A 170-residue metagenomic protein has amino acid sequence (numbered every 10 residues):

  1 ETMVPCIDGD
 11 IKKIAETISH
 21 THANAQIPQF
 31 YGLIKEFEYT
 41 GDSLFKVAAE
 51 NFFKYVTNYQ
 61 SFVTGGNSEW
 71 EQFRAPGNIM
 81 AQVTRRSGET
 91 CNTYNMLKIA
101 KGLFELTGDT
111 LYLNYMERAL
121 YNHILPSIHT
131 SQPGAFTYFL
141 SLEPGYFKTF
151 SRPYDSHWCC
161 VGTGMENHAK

Functional and structural regions predicted by a protein language model:
E1-K170: Glycan-recognition and catalytic cores of secretory/periplasmic carbohydrate-active enzymes
